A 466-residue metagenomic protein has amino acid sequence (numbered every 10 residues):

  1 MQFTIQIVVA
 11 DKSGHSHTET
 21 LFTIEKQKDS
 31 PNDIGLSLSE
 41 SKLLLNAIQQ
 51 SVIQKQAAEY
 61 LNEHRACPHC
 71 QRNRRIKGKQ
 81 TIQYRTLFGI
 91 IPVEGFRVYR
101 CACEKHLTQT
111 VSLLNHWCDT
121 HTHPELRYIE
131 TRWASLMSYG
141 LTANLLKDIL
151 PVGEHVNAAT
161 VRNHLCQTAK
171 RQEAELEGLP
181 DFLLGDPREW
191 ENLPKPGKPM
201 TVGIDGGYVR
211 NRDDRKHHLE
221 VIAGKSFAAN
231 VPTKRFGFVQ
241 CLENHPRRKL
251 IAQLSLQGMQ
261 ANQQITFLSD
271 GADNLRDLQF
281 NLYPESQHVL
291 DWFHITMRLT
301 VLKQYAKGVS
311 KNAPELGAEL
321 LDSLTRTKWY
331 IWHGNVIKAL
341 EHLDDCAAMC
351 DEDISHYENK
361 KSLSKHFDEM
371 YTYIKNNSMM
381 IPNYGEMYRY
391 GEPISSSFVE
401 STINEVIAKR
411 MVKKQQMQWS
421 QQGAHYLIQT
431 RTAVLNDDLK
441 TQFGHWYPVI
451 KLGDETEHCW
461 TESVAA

Functional and structural regions predicted by a protein language model:
M1-I48, G95-A466: Catalytic center-proximal scaffold of phosphoryl-transfer enzymes
Q49-E59, R85-I91: Short, intrinsically disordered, charge-biased short linear motifs at domain edges
Q56-A66, Q80, V93-R97: Short metal-coordination and nucleic-acid-contact micro-motifs, chiefly zinc-binding Cys/His arrays
A57, R74, I90-I91, T120 (+1 more regions): Generic marker of residues within folded, mature protein domains
C67-C70, R100-C101: Short cysteine-rich clusters marking metal-coordination/redox-active sites
Q71-R75, K105-T108: Cys/His-rich microdomains that often coordinate metals
N73-E94: Short recognition patches in nucleic-acid-associated and regulatory proteins
